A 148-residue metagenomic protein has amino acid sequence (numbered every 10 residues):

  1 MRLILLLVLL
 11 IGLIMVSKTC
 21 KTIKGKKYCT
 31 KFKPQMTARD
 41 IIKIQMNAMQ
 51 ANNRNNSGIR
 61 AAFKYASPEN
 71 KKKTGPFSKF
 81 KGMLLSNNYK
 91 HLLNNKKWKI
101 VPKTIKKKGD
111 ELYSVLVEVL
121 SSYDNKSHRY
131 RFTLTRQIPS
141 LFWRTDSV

Functional and structural regions predicted by a protein language model:
M1-I4: Positively charged n-region of N-terminal signal peptides that target proteins for export
V8-S17: Hydrophobic h-region of N-terminal signal peptides that target proteins for export in Gram-negative bacteria
I11, A38-I42, V117-V119: Hydrophobic aliphatic residue packing
S17-N55: Short, low-complexity N-terminal intrinsically disordered segments enriched in polar/charged residues
K21-K27, H91-S122: A cross-kingdom feature marking charged/low-complexity
N56-G109: Short solvent-exposed beta->alpha transition segments
T104-V148: Exposed beta-sheet edge and beta->alpha loop/turn motif
